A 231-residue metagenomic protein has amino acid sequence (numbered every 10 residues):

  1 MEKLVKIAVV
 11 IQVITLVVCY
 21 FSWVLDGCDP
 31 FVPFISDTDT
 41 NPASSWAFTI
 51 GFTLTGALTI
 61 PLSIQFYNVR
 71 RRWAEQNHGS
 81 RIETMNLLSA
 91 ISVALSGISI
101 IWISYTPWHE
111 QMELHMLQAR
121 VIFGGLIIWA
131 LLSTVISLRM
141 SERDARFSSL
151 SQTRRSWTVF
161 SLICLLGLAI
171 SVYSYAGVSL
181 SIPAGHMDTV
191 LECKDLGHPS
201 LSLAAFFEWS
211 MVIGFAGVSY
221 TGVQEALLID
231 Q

Functional and structural regions predicted by a protein language model:
M1-R72, E83-W108, R120-R139, S156-P183 (+1 more regions): Early transmembrane alpha-helices of polytopic membrane proteins
R71-E83, Q111, E142-T153: Membrane-interface helix-boundary motifs at transmembrane edges
E110-L117: Interfacial helix-loop-helix junctions of multi-pass membrane proteins
M187-E192: Surface-exposed intrinsically disordered loops and tails
